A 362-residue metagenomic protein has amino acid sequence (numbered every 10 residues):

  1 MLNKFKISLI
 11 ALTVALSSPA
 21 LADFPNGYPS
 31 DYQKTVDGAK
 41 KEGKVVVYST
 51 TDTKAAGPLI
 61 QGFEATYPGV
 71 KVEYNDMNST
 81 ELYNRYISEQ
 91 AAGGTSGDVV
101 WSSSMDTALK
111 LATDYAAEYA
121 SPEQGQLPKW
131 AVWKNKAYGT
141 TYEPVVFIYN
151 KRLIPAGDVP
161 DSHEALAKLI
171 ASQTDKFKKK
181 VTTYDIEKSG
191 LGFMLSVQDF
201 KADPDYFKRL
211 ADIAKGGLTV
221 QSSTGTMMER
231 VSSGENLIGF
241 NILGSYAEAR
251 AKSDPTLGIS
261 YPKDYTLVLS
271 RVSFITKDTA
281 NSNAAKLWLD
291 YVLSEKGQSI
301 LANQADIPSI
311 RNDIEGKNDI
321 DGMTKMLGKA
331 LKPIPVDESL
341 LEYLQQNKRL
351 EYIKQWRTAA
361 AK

Functional and structural regions predicted by a protein language model:
M1-L9: Bacterial N-terminal signal peptides that target proteins for export
S8-S17: Bacterial N-terminal signal peptides
S18-A22: Sec/Tat signal peptide C-region and signal peptidase I cleavage site
Y28, K332-K362: Conserved C-terminal helix/tail region of periplasmic/extracytoplasmic solute-binding proteins
P29-V46, T50-K71, F147: Short, polar/charged alpha-helical segment
S49-I60, V72-I87, T95-E235: Extracytoplasmic ligand-binding site segments that recognize negatively charged/polar headgroups
D106-L111, S232, L237-T256: A ligand-binding cleft/hinge motif common to bilobed small-molecule-binding domains
R271, T276-D337: Mature extracytoplasmic/periplasmic domains
